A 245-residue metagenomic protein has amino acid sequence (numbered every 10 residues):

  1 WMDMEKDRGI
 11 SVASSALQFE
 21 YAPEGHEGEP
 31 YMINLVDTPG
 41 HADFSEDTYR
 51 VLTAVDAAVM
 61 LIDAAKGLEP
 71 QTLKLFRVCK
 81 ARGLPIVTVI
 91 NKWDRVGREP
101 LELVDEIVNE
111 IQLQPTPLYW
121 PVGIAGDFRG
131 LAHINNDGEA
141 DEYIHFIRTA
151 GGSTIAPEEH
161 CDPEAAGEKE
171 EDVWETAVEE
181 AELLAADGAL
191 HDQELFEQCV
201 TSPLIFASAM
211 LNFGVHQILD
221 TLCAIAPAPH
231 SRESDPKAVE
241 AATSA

Functional and structural regions predicted by a protein language model:
W1-A245: Structural and coupling elements of P-loop NTPases
